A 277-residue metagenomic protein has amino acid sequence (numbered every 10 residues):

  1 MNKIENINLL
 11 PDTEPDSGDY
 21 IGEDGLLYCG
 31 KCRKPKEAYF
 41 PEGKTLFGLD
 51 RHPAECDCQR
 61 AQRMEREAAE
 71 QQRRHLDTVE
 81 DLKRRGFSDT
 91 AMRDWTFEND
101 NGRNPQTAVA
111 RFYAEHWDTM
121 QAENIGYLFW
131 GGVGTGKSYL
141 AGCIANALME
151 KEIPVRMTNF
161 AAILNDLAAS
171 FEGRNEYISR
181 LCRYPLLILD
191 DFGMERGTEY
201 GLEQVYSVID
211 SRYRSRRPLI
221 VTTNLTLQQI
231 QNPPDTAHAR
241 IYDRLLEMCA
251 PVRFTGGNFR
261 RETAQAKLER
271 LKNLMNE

Functional and structural regions predicted by a protein language model:
M1-N101, E262-E277: A short, basic N-terminal segment
R85-F87, A91-Y127: Pre-Walker A (pre-P-loop) alpha-helix and adjacent loop at the N terminus of AAA/AAA+ ATPase modules, a conserved
P105-A114, A122, A145-L186, R196-E203: Short glycine-rich substrate-engagement loop in P-loop NTPases that contacts/grips substrate
Q121-A141: Walker A/P-loop nucleotide-binding motif
I125-F129, P185-L187, L219: Generic beta-sheet signal
L164-L167, E195-E277: Replace "adjacent to P-loop NTPase cores in ATP/GTP-dependent enzymes" with "adjacent to NTP-binding cores
D191-F192: Walker B catalytic acidic pair
